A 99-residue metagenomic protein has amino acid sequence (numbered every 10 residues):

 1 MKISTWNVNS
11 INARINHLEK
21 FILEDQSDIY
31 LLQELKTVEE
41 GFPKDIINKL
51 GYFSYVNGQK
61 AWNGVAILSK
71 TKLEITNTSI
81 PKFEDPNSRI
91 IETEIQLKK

Functional and structural regions predicted by a protein language model:
M1-T5: Extreme N-terminal starter segment of soluble prokaryotic enzymes
W6-I11, S79-K82: Short, flexible loop segments at the rims of nucleotide/cofactor-binding pockets, characterized by
W6-N7, I22-E40: Active-site beta-strand/loop signature of hydrolases that rely on acidic residues for catalysis
V8, N16, N48-K49: N-terminal intrinsically disordered, compositionally biased regulatory/targeting segments that precede the folded
N12-E24: Short, acidic/polar
I15, E40-F42: Short glycine-/acidic-enriched loop or helix-start segments at secondary-structure transitions that form or flank
L35, F42-K99: Structured beta-strand-rich core segments of catalytic domains in phosphoester-bond hydrolases
